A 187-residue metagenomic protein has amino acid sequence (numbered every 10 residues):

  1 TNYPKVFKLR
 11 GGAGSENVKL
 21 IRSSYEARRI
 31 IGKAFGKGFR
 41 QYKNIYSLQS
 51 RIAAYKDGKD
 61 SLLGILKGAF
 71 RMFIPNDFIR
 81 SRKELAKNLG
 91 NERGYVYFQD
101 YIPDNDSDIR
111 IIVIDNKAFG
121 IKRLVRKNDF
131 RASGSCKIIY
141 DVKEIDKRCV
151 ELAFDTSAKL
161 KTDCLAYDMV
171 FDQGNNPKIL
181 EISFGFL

Functional and structural regions predicted by a protein language model:
T1-L20, R29, G38: A conserved helix-loop-beta module that forms one wall/lid of the active-site cleft in ATP-utilizing catalytic domains
Y3, G94-V96, S107, T162-L165: Short beta-strand or tight-loop elements that sit immediately N-terminal to catalytic metal-binding acidic residues
K5, Y97, F119-G120, L165 (+1 more regions): Protein kinase-like catalytic core scaffold
R10, Y101-I102, I112, V170 (+1 more regions): Anionic group-transfer/hydrolysis microenvironments
R10-G11, S24, K117, S183: Short, flexible active-site-adjacent loop segments at beta-strand->alpha-helix junctions, enriched in small/polar
G12, P103-D104, N116, D172-N175: Short strand-connecting beta-turns/loops that link adjacent beta-strands
R22-R148, L152: Phosphate-binding site of ATP-dependent enzymes
K127, K143-L187: ATP-dependent carboxylate activation and anion-phosphoryl transfer catalytic cores that bind Mg-ATP to form
